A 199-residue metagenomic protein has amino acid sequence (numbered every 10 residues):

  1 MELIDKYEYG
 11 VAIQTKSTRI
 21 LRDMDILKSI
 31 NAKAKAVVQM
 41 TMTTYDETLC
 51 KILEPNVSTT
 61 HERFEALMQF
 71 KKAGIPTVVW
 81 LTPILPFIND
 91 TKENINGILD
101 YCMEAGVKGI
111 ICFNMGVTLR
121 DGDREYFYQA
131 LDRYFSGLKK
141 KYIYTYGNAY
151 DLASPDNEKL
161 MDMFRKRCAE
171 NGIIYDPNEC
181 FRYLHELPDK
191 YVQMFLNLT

Functional and structural regions predicted by a protein language model:
M1-T145, A149-L152: Conserved AdoMet/S-adenosylmethionine-binding subsite of the radical SAM
Y128-T199: C-terminal accessory extensions appended to soluble enzyme cores
